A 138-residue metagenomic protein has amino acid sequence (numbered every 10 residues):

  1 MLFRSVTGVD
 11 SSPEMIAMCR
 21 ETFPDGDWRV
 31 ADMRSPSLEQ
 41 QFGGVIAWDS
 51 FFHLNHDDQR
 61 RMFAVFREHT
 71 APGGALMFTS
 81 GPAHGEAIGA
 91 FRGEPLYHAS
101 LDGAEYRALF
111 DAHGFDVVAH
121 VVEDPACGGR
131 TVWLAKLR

Functional and structural regions predicted by a protein language model:
F3-S35: Class I SAM-dependent methyltransferase SAM/SAH-binding core
I46-A47: A conserved beta-strand element that flanks and buttresses the S-adenosyl-L-methionine
H53-L54: A short His-aromatic
R60-P72: A short glycine-rich, Lys/Arg-flanked "PGG" loop and its adjoining helix->strand segment in the class I
G73-S80: Conserved beta-strand signature within the Rossmann-like core of class I S-adenosyl-L-methionine
G81-Y97: Short, glycine-/aromatic-enriched active-site segment of Class I SAM-dependent methyltransferases
H98-H113: Short alpha-helix
H113-G114, V122-R138: Core SAM-dependent methyltransferase catalytic element
